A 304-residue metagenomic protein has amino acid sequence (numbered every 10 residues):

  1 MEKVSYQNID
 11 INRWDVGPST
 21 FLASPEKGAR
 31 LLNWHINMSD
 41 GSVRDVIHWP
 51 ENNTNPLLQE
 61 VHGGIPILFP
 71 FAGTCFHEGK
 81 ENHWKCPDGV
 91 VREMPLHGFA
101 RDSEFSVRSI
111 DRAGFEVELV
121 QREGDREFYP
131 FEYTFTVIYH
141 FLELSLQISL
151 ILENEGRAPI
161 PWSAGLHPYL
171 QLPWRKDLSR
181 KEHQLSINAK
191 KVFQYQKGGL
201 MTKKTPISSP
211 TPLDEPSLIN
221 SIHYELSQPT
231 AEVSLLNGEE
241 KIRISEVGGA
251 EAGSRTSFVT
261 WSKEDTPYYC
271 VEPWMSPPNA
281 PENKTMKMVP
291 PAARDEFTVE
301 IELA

Functional and structural regions predicted by a protein language model:
M1-P66, G73, E81, Q228-A250 (+2 more regions): Beta-strand-rich N-terminal accessory domains
K3-Y6, P87-E143: Extended, loop-rich substrate-binding clefts of extracytoplasmic carbohydrate-active enzymes
F21-A23, Y139, L146-N154: Short, well-ordered beta-strand segments enriched in hydrophobic/aromatic residues
H35, V43, H48, Y133 (+1 more regions): Acidic (Asp/Glu-rich), glycine- and aromatic
Q59-E93, Q184-A189: Beta-strand/loop-rich accessory regions of lumenal/periplasmic or secreted enzymes, predominantly carbohydrate-active
P95-R108, T211-K284: Acidic/His-leaning functional-site neighborhoods
T136-I138, K284-V289: Beta-strand-rich interaction surfaces with strong enrichment in secreted/lumenal proteins
P159, Y169-G249: Active-site/ligand-binding surface loops and adjacent short beta/alpha elements that line catalytic pockets across
